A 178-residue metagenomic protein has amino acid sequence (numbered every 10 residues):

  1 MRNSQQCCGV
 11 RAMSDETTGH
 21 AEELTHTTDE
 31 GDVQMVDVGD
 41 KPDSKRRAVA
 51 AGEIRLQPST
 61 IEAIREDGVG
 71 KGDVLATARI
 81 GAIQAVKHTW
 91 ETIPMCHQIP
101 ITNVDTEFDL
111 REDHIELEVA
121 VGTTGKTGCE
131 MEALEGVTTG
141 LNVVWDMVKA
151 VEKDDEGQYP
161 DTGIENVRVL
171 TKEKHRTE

Functional and structural regions predicted by a protein language model:
R2, C7, S14-G70, L75 (+3 more regions): C-terminal binding/interaction regions
